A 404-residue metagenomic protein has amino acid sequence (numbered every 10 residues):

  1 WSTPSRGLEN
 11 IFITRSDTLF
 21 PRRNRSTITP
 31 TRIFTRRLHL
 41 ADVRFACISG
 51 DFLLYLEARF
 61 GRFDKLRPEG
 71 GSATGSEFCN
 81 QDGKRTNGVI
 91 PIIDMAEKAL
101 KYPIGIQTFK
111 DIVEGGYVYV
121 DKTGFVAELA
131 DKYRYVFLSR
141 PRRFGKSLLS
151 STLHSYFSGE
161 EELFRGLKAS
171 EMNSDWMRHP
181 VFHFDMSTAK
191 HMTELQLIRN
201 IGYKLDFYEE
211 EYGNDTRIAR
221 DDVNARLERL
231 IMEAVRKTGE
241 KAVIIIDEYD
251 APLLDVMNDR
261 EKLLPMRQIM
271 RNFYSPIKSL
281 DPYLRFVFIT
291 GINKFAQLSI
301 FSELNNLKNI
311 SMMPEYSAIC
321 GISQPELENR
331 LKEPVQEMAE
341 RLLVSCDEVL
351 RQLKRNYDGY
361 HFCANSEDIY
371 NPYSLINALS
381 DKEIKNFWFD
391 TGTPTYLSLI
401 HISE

Functional and structural regions predicted by a protein language model:
W1-R6, N10-S16, R22-S26, R32 (+1 more regions): Low-acidity, Ser/Thr- and Arg-rich intrinsically disordered low-complexity segments
G70, S398-E404: Residue-level detector of conserved catalytic or cofactor/ligand-binding positions in enzyme active sites
I90-R143, L149-F157, L163-K168: Walker A/P-loop-proximal flanking segment of P-loop NTPase domains
E162-F207: P-loop NTPase motor core
E233-V235, P265-R285: Substrate-engagement module of ASCE P-loop NTPases
G239-L263: Conserved P-loop NTPase "ATPase switch" module shared by AAA+ and STAND
I245-D247, N272, R285-I292: Structural recognition of the conserved hydrophobic beta-strand(s) that form the central parallel beta-sheet of P-loop
S299-E303, I310-A378: Amphipathic alpha-helical segments of the small helical/lid subdomains adjacent to P-loop NTPase cores
